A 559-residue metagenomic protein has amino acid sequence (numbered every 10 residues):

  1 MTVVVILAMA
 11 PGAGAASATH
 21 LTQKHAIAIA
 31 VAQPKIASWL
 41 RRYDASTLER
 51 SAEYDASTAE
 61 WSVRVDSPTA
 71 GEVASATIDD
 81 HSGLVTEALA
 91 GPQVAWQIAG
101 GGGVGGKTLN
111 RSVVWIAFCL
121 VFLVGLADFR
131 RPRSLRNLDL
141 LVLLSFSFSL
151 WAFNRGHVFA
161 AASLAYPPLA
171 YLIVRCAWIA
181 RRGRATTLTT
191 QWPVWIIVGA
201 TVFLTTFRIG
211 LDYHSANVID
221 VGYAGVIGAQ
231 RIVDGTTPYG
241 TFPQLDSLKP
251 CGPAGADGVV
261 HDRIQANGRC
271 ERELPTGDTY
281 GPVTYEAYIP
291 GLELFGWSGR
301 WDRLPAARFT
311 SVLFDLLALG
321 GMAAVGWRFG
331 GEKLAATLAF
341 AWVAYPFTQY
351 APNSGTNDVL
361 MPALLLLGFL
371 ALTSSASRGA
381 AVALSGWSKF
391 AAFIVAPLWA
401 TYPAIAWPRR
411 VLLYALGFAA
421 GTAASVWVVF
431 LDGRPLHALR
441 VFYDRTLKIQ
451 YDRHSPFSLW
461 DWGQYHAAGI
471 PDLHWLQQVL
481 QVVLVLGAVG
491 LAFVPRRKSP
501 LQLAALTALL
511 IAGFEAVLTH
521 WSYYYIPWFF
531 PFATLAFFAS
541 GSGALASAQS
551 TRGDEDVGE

Functional and structural regions predicted by a protein language model:
M1-A18, S540-E559: Short, intrinsically disordered terminal tails adjacent to the first/last structured region
A15, G91-I196: Membrane-embedded, hydrophobic transmembrane alpha-helices
S17-Y54, L109-V113: Short, non-transmembrane alpha-helical segments in secretory-pathway proteins
S38-H81: Exposed beta-strand-loop-beta-strand "reactive/processing" segments of non-cytosolic proteins
P68-G101, T276-T279, T284: Extended, hydrophilic extramembrane loops/domains of integral membrane proteins
V142-S149, F153-V194, L204-F369, P403-I526 (+1 more regions): Primarily membrane-embedded glycan-assembly and transfer machineries that use lipid-linked glycans
G379-S385, A391-Y402, Y525-W528: Transmembrane-embedded, aromatic-rich helix segments that form part of the hydrophobic channel/pocket engaging
